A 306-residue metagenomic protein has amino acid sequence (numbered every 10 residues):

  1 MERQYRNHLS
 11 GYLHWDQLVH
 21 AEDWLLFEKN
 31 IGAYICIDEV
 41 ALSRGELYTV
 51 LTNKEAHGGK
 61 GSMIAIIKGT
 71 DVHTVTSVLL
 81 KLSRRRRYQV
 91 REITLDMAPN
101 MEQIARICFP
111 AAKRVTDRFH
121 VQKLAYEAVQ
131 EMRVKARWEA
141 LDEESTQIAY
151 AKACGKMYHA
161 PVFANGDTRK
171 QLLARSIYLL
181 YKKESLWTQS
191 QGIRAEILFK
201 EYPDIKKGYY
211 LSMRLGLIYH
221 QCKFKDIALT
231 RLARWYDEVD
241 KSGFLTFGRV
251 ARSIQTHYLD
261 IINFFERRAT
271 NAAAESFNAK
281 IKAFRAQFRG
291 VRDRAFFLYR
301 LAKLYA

Functional and structural regions predicted by a protein language model:
R3-T94, P99-I104: RNase H-like nuclease fold core
H8, L51-T52, I107-K113, V129-V134: Short secondary-structure boundary/capping segments
Y12, N53, K135, G290-V291: A short hydrophobic/aromatic micro-motif that marks alpha-helical segments and, especially, helix-coil
R44-E46, K54-K60, T76-K81, R85-A111 (+3 more regions): Acidic/histidine-rich catalytic cores and adjacent linkers of DNA breakage/strand-transfer/modification proteins
V121-D142: Short alpha-helix plus adjacent loop in nuclease-associated cores
